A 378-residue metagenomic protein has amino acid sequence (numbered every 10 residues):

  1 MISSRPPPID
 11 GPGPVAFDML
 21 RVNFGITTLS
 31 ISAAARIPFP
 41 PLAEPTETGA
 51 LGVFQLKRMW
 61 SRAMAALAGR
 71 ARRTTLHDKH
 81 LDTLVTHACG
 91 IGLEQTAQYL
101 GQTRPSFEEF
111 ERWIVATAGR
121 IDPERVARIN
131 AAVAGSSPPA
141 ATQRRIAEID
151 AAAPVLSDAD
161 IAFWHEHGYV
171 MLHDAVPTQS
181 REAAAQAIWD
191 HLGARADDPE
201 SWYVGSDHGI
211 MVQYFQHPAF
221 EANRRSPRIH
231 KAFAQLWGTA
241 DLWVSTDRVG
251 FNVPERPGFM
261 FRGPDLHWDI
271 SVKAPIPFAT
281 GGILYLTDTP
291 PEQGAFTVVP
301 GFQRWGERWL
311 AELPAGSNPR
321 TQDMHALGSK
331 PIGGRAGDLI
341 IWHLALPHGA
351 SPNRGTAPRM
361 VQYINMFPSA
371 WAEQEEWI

Functional and structural regions predicted by a protein language model:
L20-A162: Fe(II)/2-oxoglutarate
S30, A35-P41, Q55-M59, S317-P319 (+3 more regions): Ligand-binding pocket scaffold of soluble enzyme catalytic domains
F163-Y169, H173-A232, R248, E255-P257: Non-heme Fe(II)/2-oxoglutarate
D207-H217, R228-V298, Q303: Conserved double-stranded beta-helix
G281-L284, A357-W371: A short hydrophobic beta-strand segment most commonly corresponding to one strand of the jelly-roll/cupin
T289-G349, W371: Double-stranded beta-helix
